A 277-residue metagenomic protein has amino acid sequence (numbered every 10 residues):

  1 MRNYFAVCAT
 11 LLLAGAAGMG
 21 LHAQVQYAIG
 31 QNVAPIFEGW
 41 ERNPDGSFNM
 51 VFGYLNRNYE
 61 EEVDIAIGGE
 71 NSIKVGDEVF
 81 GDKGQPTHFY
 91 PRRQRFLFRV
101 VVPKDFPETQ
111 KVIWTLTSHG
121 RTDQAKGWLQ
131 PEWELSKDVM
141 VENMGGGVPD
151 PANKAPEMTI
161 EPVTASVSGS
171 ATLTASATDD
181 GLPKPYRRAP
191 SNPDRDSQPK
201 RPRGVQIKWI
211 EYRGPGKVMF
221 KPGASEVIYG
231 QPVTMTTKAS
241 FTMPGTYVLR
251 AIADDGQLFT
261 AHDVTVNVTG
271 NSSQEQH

Functional and structural regions predicted by a protein language model:
A28-Q31, K137-P156: Proline/serine/threonine-rich low-complexity linkers at boundaries of modular beta-sandwich domains
R42, F106, Y229, T236-M243: Residue-level recognition of secondary-structure-to-loop junctions
G46, K104-Q110, S168-G169, M243-Y247: Short tyrosine-centred short linear motifs in exposed loops/low-complexity segments
S191-K208: Solvent-exposed loop segments of extracellular immunoglobulin-like
P199, E211-K238: Surface-exposed, flexible coil segments in extracellular/virion-facing regions
D254-L258: Short, solvent-exposed loop/turn segments at the edges of extracellular beta-sandwich modules
T260-G270: C-terminal edge beta-strand
